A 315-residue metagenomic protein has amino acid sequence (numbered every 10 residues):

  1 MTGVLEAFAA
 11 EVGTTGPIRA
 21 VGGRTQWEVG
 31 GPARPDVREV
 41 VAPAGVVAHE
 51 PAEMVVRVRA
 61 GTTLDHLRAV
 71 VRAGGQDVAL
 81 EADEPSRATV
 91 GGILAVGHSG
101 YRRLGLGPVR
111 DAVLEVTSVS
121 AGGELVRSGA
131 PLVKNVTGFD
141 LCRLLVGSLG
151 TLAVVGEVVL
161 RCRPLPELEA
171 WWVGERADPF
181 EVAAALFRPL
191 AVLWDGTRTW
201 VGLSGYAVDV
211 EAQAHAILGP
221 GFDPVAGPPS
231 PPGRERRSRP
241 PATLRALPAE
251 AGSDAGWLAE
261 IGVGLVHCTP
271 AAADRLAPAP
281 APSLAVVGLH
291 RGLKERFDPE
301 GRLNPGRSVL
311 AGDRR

Functional and structural regions predicted by a protein language model:
M1-A20, V40-S86, H98-P131, E167-G174: N-terminal glycine-rich flavin-associated loop
P17, R188-V192, D254-A259: A short linear hydrophobic-aromatic micro-motif
G23-E28, P43-G45, G156: Short active-site-proximal "capping" loops at secondary-structure junctions
V29-A33, V41, E84-P85, G196 (+1 more regions): Conserved glycine-rich FAD pyrophosphate-binding loop
L80, S86-L190, R198-W200: FAD-binding subdomain of flavoenzyme oxidoreductases
E175-D178, L203-E211, P240-L244, T269-A273: Helix N-cap motif at beta-to-alpha junctions
R188-H215: A structural signal for small-residue-enriched, beta-sheet-centric alpha/beta enzyme cores and oligomeric scaffold folds
